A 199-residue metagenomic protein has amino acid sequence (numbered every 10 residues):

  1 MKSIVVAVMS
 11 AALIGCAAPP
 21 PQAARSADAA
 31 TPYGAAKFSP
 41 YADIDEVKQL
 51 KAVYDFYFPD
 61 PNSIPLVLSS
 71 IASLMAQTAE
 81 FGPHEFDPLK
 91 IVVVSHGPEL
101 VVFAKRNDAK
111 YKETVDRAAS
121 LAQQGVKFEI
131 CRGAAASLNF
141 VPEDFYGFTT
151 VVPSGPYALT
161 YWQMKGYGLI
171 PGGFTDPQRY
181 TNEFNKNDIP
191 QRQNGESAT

Functional and structural regions predicted by a protein language model:
M1-A7: Sec-dependent signal peptide recognition, specifically the positively charged N-region followed immediately by
P19-A35: Long, contiguous juxta-domain segments that are non-catalytic but functionally important
R25-A29, A104-T199: A cross-taxonomic marker for long C-terminal extensions/tails that follow the last structured domain
D45-P61, S95-P98: Acidic/histidine-rich, surface-exposed loop or edge segments in extracytoplasmic proteins
L66-H84: Histidine-anchored nucleotide/phosphate-binding helix
T78-I91, I130-G133: Surface-exposed patches in mature extracellular/periplasmic domains of secreted proteins
E85-F103: Acidic helix-start/capping segments at beta-turn-to-alpha-helix junctions
